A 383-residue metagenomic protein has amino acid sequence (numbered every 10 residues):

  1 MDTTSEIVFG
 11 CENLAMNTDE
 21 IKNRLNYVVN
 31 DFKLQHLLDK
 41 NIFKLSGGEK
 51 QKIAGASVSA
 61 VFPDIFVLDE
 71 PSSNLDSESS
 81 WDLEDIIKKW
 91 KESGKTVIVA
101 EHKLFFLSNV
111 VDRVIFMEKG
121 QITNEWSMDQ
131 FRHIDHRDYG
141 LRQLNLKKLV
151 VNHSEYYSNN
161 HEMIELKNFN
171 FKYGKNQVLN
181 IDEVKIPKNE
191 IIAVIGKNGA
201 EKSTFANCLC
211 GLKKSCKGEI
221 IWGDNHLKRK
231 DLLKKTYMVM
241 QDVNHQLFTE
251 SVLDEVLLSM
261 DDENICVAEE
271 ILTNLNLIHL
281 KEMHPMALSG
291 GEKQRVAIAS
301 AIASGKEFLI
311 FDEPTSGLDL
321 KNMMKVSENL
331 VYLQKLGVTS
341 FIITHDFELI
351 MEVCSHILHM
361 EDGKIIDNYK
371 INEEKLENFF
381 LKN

Functional and structural regions predicted by a protein language model:
E20-L37, I265-L280: Conserved ABC ATPase "signature" region
N41-L45, E49, H284-L288, E292: Conserved ABC ATPase signature
G55-A56, I298: Hydrophobic anchor residue at the start of the ABC signature
F66-E70, L309-D312: Catalytic Walker B motif of ABC-type/P-loop ATPase nucleotide-binding domains
D76, D319: ABC-family nucleotide-binding domains
E101-H102, T344-H345: H-loop/switch region of ABC-family ATPase nucleotide-binding domains
C210: Helix-to-loop junction immediately C-terminal to a conserved catalytic motif
